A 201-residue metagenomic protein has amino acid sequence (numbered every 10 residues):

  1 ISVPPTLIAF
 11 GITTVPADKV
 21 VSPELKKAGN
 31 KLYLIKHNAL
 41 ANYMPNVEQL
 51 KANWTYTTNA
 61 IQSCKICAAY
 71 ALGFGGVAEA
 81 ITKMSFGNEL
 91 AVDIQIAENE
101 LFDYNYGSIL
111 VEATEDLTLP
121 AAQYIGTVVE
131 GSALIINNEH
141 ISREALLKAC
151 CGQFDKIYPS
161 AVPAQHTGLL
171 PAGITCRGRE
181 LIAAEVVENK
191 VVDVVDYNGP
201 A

Functional and structural regions predicted by a protein language model:
I1-D103, E115-A201: Intein/HINT protein-splicing elements and their conserved insertion hotspots or analogous self-processing inserts
N105-G107: A structural-propensity feature for long, helix-poor, extended segments
L110-T114: Short hydrophobic/aromatic beta-strand micro-patches that form the beta-sheet surface supporting nucleotide- or nucleic
